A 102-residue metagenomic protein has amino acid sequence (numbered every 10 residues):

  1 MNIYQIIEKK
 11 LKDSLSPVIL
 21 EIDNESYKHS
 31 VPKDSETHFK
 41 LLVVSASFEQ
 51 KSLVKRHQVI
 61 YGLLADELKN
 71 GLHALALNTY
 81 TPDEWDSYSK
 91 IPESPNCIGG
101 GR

Functional and structural regions predicted by a protein language model:
M1-R102: N-terminal, polar/charged subdomain of small-to-medium soluble alpha/beta proteins
